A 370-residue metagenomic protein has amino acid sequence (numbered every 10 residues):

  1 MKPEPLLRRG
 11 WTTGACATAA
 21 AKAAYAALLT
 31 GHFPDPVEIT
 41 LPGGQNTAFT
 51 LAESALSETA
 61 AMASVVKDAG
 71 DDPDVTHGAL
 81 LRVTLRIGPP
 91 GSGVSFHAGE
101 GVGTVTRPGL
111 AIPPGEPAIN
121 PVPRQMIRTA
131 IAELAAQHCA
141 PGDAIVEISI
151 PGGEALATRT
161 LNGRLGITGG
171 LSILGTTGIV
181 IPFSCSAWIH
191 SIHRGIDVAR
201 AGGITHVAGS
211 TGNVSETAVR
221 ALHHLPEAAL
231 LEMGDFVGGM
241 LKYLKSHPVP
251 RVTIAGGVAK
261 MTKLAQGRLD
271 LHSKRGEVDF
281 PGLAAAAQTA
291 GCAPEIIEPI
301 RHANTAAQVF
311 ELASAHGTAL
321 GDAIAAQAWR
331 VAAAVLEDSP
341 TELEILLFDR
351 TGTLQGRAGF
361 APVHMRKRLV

Functional and structural regions predicted by a protein language model:
M1-R159, G163-L165, F360: Generic N-terminal targeting/processing segments that precede catalytic cores or assembly contacts
E4, R8, A15, L165-S172 (+1 more regions): A structural signal for small-residue-enriched, beta-sheet-centric alpha/beta enzyme cores and oligomeric scaffold folds
L80-R82, L222-P226, A358-H364: Surface-exposed flexible segments
R107, A157, A218, K263-A265 (+1 more regions): Generic domain-boundary/flexible-linker signal
E342-V370: Short, amphipathic C-terminal "tail helix"
